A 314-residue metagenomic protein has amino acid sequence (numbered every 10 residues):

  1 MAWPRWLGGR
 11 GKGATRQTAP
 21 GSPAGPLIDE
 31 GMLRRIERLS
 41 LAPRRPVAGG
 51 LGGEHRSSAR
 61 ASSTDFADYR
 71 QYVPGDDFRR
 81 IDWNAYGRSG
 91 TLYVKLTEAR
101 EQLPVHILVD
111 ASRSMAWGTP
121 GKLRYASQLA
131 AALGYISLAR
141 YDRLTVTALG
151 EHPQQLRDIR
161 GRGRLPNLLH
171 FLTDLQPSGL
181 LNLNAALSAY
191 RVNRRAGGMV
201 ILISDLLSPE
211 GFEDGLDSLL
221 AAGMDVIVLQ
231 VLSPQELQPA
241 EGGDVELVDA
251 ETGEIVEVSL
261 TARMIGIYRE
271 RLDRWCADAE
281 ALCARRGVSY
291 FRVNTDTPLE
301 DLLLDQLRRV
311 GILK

Functional and structural regions predicted by a protein language model:
A2-S58, Q71-D76, A85, G90 (+1 more regions): Exposed, interaction-prone extracellular/peripheral surfaces
A59-S63: A positional/architectural concept
D68: Acidic, metal-associated active-site segment
F78-R80: N-terminal juxtadomain amphipathic helix that follows a signal peptide/anchor or precedes a small N-terminal auxiliary
